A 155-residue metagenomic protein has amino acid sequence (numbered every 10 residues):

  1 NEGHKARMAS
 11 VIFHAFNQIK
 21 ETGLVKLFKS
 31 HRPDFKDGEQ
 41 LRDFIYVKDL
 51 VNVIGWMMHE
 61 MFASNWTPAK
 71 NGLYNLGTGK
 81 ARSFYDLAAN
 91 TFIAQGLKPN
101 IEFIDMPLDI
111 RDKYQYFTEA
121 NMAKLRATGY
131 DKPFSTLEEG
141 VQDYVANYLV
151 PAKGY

Functional and structural regions predicted by a protein language model:
N1-V11, F35: Flexible, glycine-rich beta-alpha linker
I19-Y155: C-terminal substrate-binding subdomain of Rossmann-fold SDR/epimerase-dehydratase oxidoreductases
